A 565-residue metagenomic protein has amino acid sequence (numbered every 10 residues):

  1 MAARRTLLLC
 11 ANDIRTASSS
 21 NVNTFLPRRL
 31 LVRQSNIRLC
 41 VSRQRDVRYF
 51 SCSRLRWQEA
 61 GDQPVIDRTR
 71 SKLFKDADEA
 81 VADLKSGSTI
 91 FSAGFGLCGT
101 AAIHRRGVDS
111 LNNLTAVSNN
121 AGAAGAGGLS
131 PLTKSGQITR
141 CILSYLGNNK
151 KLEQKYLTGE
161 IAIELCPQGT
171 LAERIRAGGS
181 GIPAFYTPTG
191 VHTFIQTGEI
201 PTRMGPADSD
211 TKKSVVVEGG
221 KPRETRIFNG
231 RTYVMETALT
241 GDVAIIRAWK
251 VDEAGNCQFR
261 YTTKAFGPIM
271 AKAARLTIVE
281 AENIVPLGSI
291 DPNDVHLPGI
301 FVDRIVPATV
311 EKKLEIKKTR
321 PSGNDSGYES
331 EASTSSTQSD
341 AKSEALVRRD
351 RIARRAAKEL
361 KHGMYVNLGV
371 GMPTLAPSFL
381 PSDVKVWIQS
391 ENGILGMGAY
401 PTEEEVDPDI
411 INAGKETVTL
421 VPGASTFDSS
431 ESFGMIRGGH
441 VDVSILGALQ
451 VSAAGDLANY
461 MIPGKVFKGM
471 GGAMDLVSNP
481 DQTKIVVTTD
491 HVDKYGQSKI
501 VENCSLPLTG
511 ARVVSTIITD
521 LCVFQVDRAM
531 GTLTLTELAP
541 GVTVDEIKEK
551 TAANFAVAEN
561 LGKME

Functional and structural regions predicted by a protein language model:
M1-R70: N-terminal mitochondrial targeting presequence
V65-K75, V81-A82, G96-V108, T115 (+4 more regions): Conserved phosphate- and dinucleotide-binding cores of soluble alpha/beta proteins, encompassing both enzyme active
V81-K85, A356-K361: Glycine-rich helix-loop-beta junction characteristic of Rossmann-like nucleotide cofactor-binding loops
T89-A93, T115-S118: Short glycine-rich or small-residue beta-strand-to-loop segments that form or flank ligand, phosphate, metal/Fe-S
I90-H104, A353, E359-K361, Y365-G396: N-terminal low-complexity or amphipathic/hydrophobic leaders
N112-V117, W387-E391: Beta-strand segments within the central parallel beta-sheet cores of soluble alpha/beta enzyme folds
G122-G125, P373: Short acidic loop-to-helix transition motifs that present clustered carboxylates
